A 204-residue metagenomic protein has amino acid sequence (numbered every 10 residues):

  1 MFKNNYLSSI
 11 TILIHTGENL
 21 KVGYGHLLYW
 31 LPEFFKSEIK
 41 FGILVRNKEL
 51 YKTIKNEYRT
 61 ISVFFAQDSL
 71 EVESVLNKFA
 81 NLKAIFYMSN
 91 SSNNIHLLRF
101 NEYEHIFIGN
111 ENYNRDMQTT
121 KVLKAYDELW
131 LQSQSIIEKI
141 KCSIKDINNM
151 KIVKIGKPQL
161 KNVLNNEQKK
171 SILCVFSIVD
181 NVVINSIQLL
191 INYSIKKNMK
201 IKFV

Functional and structural regions predicted by a protein language model:
M1-K78: N-terminal pre-catalytic "stem/leader" segment of glycosyltransferase-like enzymes
N4-I12, N101-E102, N165-I172: A short, charged/proline- and glycine-enriched loop that marks the coil->beta-strand transition at the N-terminal
L13, V75-S92: Short N-terminal targeting/anchoring amphipathic segment
T16, N47, S89-S91, Q132-S135 (+1 more regions): Helix N-cap/beta->alpha junction signal
L20-G23, K48-K55, N93-I95, I137-I140 (+2 more regions): Short, charged/polar "capping" segments at the starts of alpha-helices and the immediately preceding loops
K21-S37, F41-G42, P158-V204: Conserved catalytic-core segment of nucleotide-activated headgroup transferases in glycan assembly
I39-K48, E128-Q134, I201-V204: Short internal beta-strands
T60-F65, A84, N101-N162: Active-site-proximal region of nucleotide-activated glycan assembly enzymes, centered on histidine/acidic-rich loops
